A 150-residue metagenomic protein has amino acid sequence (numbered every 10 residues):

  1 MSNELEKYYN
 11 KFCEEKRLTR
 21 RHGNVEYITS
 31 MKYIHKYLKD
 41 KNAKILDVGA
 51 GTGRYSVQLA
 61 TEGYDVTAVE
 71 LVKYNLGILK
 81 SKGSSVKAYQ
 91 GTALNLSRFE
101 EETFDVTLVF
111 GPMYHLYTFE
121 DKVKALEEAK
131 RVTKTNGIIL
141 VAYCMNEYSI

Functional and structural regions predicted by a protein language model:
M1-K41, R54, Q58: Conserved class I S-adenosyl-L-methionine
N42-G49: Conserved class I S-adenosyl-L-methionine
K44, D65, K87, T103-D105: Structural signature of beta-strand start/N-cap positions in the alpha/beta core of ABC transporter nucleotide-binding
R54-N95: Class I SAM-dependent methyltransferase SAM/SAH-binding core
S97-T107: A short acidic, Gly/Pro-enriched loop at the edge of an enzyme's catalytic core that lines a small-molecule cofactor
V106-E120: A short SAM/SAH-binding and catalytic strip from SAM-dependent methyltransferases
V123-T135: A short glycine-rich, Lys/Arg-flanked "PGG" loop and its adjoining helix->strand segment in the class I
L140-I150: Conserved class I S-adenosyl-L-methionine
